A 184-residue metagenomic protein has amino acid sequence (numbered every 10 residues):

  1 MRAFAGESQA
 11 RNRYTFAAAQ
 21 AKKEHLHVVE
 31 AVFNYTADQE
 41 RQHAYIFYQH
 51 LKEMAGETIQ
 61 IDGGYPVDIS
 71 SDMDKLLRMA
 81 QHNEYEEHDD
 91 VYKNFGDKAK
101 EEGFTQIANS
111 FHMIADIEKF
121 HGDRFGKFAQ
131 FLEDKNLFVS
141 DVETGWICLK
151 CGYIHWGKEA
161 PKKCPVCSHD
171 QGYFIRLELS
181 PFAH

Functional and structural regions predicted by a protein language model:
M1-H184: Non-heme di-metal
